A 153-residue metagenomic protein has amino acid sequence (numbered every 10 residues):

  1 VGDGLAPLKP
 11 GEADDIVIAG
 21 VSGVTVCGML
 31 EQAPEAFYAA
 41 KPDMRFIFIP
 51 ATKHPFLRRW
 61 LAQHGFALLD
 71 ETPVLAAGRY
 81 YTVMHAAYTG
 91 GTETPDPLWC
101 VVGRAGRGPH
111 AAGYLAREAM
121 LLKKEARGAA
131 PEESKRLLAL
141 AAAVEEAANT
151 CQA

Functional and structural regions predicted by a protein language model:
V1-G2: Conserved residues in the N-terminal Rossmann fold of short-chain dehydrogenase/reductase
L5-I18, V24-A153: Class I S-adenosyl-L-methionine
